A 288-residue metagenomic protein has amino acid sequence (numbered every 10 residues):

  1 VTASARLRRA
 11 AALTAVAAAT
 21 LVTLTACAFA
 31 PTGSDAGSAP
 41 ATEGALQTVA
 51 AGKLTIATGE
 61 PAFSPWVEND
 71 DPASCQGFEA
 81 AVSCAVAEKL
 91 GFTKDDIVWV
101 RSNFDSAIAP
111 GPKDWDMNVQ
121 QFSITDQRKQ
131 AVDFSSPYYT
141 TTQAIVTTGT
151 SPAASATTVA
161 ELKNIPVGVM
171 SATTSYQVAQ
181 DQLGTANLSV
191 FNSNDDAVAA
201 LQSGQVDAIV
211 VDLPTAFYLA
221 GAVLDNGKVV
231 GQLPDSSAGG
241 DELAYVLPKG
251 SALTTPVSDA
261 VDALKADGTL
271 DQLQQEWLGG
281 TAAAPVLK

Functional and structural regions predicted by a protein language model:
V22-A26: C-terminal motif of bacterial Sec signal peptides marking the signal peptidase cleavage site
C27-S38: Bacterial lipoprotein signal-peptidase II cleavage site
A28, A80, A85-K89, T173 (+1 more regions): Extended ligand-binding regions for polar small-molecule ligands
A36-N118: Extracytoplasmic small-molecule ligand-binding "clamshell" domains of the periplasmic binding protein/Venus flytrap
I56, C75-K89, F122-S123, T140-D196 (+2 more regions): Bilobed "Venus flytrap"/periplasmic-binding protein-like clamshell domains and structurally analogous long
E60, T140-T147, G221-D262, T281-K288: Periplasmic-binding protein-like
D96-E161: Acidic, polar ligand-binding/catalytic clefts
S106, F122-A131, Q180, D207-G239: A ligand-binding cleft/hinge motif common to bilobed small-molecule-binding domains
